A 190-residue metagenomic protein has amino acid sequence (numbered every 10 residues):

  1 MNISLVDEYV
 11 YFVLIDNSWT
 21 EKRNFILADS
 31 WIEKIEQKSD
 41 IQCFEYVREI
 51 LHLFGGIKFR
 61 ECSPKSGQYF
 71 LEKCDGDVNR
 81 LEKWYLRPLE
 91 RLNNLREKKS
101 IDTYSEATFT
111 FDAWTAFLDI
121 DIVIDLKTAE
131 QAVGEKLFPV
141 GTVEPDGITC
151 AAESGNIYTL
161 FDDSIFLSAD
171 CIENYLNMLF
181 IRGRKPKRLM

Functional and structural regions predicted by a protein language model:
M1, C74, F111, G155 (+2 more regions): Intrinsic-disorder/low-complexity regions
M1-P145, K187-R188: A surface-exposed partner-binding patch
C43, Y158, F166-L167: Short, isolated positions in well-ordered beta-strands
G147-T149: Short, surface-exposed charged micro-motifs
A151-G155, F161: Short acidic-glycine loop/turn motifs at beta-strand connectors
I165-M190: Compact, glycine/acidic-enriched structural inserts
